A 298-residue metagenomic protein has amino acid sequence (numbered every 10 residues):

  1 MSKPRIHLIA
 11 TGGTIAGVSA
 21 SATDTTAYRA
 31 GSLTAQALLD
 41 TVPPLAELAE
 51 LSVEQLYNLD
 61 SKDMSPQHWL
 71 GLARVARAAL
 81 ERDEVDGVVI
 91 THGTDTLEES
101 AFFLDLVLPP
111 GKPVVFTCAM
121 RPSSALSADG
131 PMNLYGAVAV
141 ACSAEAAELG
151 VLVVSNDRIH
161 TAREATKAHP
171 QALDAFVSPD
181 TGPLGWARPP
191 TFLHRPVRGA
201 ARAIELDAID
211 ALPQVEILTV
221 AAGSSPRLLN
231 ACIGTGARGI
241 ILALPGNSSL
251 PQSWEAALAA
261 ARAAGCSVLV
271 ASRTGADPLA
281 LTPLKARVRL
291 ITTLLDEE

Functional and structural regions predicted by a protein language model:
M1-A78, A256, A276: ATP/NTP phosphate-donor binding region
S2-R5, I9-G13, S19-S21, T34-A37 (+2 more regions): Accessory alpha-helical/coil subdomains and C-terminal extensions that flank or cap enzyme catalytic cores
A22-S32, T96, F102-V115, G130-G136 (+1 more regions): A glycine- and small-aliphatic-rich helix-loop capping segment at beta-alpha/alpha-beta transitions that lines
R82-L97, T235-N247: Short acidic, glycine-rich surface-loop motifs adjacent to enzyme active sites
V85, P110-P113, A263-V268: A short helix->loop->beta-strand "cap" motif at the edges of active sites that frequently abuts
I90-K112, L250-A259: Short Gly/Thr/Asp-enriched flexible loops that form oxyanion-binding sites at enzyme active sites
F116-R188: Internal gly/pro-rich beta-alpha loop/helix module that stabilizes soluble enzyme cofactors or their anionic handles
N247-E298: C-terminal non-catalytic interaction/assembly regions of soluble proteins
